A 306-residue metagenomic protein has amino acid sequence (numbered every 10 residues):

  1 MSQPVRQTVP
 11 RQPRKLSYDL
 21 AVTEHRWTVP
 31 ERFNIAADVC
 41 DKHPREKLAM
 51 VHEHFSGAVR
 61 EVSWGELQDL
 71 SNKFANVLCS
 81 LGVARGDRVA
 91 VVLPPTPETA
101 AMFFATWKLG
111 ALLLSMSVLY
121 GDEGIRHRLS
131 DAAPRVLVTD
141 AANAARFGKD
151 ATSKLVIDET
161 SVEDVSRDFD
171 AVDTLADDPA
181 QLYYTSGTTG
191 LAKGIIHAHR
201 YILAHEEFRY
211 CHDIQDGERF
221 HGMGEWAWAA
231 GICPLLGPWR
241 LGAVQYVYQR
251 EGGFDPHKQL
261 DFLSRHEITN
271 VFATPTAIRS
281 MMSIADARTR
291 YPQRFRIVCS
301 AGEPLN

Functional and structural regions predicted by a protein language model:
M1-V62, E66-C79, A142, A151: N-lobe entry segment of adenylate-forming
E46-L48, S166-Y184, L191, A198 (+1 more regions): Conserved pre-ATP/AMP-binding loop-to-beta segment of ANL
M50-F104, G121-R126, R200: Conserved AMP-binding/adenylate-forming core of the ANL superfamily
R60-G65, A180-A204: Conserved AMP-binding A3 loop
S80, A101-V165, F169-V172: Structural core segment of the AMP-binding/adenylate-forming
L93-P94, M102, A111-S130, A141-A144 (+2 more regions): ATP-dependent adenylate-forming carboxylate-activation enzymes
P94, T139-F147, R250-G252, I268-N306: Adenylate-forming
L203-G222, A227-T269, R279, S283-I284: Conserved AMP-binding/adenylation subdomain of ANL enzymes
